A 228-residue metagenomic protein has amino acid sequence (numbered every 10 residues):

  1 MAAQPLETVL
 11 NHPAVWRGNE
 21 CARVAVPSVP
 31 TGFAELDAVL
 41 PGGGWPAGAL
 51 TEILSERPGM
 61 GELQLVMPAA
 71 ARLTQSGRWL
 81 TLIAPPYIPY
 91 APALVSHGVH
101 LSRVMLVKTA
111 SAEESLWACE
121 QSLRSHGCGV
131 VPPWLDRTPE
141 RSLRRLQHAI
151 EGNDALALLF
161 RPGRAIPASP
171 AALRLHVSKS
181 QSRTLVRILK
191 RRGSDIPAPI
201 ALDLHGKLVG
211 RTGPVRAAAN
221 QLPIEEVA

Functional and structural regions predicted by a protein language model:
M1-L82, S96, L101, R191-S194 (+3 more regions): Detector for small/aliphatic-rich hydrophobic stretches
T51, T81, M105-V107, P132 (+2 more regions): Hydrophobic/aromatic beta-strand patches that form the interior of the parallel beta-sheet core in alpha/beta enzyme
L65-A69, A93, A118, S142-L146 (+1 more regions): A short acidic, amphipathic alpha-helical/loop segment
G77, H100-S102, G127-C128, N153-L156 (+2 more regions): Short glycine-/polar-rich loops that comprise or flank the Walker A/P-loop and associated switch/sensor motifs
G77-T81, A91, E113, Q121 (+5 more regions): Glycine-biased, small-residue-rich flexible motifs in mid-sequence functional cores and linkers
T81-T138: Long, charge-dense
L123-A168: A contiguous pocket-lining binding segment that forms or flanks enzyme active sites
A157, R161-A218, E226: Phosphate-binding/switch region of NTP-binding enzymes
